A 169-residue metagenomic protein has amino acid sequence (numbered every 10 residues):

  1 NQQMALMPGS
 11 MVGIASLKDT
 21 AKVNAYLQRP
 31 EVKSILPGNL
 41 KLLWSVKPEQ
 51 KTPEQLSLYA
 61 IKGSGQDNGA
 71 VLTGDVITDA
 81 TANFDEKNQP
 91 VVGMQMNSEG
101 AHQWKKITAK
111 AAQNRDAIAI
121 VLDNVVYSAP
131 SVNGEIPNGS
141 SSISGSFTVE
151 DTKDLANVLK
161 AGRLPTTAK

Functional and structural regions predicted by a protein language model:
N1-S131: Non-transmembrane, solvent-exposed regions of membrane trafficking/translocation machinery
L122, S128-P130, P137-K169: Extended, hydrophilic extramembrane loops/domains of integral membrane proteins
